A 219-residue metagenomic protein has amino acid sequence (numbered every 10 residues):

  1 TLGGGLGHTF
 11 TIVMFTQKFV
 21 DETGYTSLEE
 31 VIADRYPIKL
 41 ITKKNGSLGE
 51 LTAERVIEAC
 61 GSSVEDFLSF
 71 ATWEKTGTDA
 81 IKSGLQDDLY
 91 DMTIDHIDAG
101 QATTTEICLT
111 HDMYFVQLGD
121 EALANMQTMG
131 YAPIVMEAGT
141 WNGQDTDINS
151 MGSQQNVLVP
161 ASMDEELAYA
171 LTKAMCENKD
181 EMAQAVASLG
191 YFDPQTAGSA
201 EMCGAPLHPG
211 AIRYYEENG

Functional and structural regions predicted by a protein language model:
T1-I12, T140-N149: A structural signal for short loop-to-beta-strand junctions that line the ligand-binding cleft of periplasmic/secreted
L2-G4, K43-N45, H96-I97, L118-G119: Active-site-proximal beta-strand/loop segments in catalytic clefts of secreted hydrolases
G5-H8, A33-R35, C108-L109, N149-G152: Extracellular/periplasmic catalytic domains that process cell-envelope and extracellular macromolecules
H8-D87, P194-G210: Bilobed "Venus flytrap"/periplasmic-binding protein-like clamshell domains and structurally analogous long
Q17-D21, S62-M163: Pocket-lining segment of extracytoplasmic ligand-binding domains
E30, D34-P37, R55-S63, G84 (+6 more regions): Structured segments of extracytoplasmic/periplasmic soluble domains in secreted or envelope-associated proteins
I41, Q155, A168-A170: P-loop NTPase catalytic cores that bind/hydrolyze ATP
I97-T110, F115, N125-G130, E166-G219: An extracytoplasmic/periplasmic, membrane-proximal ligand-sensing/linker region
